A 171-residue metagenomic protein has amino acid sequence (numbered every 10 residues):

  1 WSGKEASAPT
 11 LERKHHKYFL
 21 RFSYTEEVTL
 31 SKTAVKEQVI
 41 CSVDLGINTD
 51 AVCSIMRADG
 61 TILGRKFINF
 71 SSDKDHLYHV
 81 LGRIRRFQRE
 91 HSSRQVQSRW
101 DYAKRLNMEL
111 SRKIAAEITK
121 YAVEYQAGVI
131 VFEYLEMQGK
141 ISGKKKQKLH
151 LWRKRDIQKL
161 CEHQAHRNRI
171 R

Functional and structural regions predicted by a protein language model:
W1-K14: Acidic carboxylate diad motif detector
H16-R171: Positively charged, helix-rich recognition surfaces that bind polyanionic ligands
